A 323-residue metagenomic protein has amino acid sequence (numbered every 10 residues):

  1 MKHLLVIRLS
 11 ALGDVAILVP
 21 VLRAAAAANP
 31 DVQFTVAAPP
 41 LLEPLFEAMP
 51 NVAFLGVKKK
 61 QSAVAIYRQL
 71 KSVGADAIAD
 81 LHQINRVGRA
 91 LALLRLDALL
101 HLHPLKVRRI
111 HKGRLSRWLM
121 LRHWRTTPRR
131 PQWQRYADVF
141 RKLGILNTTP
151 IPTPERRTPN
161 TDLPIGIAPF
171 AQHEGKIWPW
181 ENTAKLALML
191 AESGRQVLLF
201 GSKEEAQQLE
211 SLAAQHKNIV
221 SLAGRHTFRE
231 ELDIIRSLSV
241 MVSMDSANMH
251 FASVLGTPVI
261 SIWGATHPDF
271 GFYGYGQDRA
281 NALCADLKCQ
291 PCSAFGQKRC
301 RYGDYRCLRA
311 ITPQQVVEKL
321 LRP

Functional and structural regions predicted by a protein language model:
M1-P323: Catalytic machinery of carbohydrate-active enzymes, primarily nucleotide-sugar-dependent glycosyltransferases
